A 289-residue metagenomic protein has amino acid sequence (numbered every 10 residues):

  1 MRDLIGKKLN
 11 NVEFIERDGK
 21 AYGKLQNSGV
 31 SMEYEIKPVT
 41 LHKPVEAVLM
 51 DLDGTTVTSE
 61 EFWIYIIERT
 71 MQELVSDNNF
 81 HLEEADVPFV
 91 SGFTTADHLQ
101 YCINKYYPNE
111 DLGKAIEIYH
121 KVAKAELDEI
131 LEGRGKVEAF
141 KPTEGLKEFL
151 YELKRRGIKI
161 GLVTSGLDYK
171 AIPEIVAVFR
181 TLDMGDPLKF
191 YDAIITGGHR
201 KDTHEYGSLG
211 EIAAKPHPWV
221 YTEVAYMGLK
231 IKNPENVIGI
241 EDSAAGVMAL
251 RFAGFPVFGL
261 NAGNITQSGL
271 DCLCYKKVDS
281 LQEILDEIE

Functional and structural regions predicted by a protein language model:
M1-E46, Y151, L167-E289: Asp-based, Mg2+/Mn2+-dependent phosphohydrolase catalytic module
R17-A85: Active-site neighborhood of HAD-like aspartate-dependent phosphohydrolases
P38, P44, L49, E129-V176: Short, acidic loop-to-helix structural element flanking the phosphoryl-transfer center in phosphate-processing enzymes
D53, W63, C102, E129 (+7 more regions): Domain-wide signal for the mature, well-folded portions of proteins, strongly enriched in nucleus-encoded organellar
I64, A96, P218-Y221: A general structural signal for well-ordered alpha-helical segments in protein cores
V75-F89, P108-A123, L182-Y191, I231-N236: Short, surface-exposed acidic
F89-V137, E144, E148-E152, K159: A metal-dependent, Asp-based hydrolase signature
